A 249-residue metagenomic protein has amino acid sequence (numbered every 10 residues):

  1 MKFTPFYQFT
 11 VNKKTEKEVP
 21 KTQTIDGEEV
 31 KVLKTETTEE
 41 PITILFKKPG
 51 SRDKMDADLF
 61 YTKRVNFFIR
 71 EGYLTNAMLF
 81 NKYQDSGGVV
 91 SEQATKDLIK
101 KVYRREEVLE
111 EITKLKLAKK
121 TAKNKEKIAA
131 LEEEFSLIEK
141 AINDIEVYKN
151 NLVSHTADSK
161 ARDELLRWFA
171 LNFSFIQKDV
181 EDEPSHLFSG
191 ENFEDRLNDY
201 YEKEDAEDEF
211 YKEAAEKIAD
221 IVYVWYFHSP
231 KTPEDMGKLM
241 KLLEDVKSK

Functional and structural regions predicted by a protein language model:
M1-N151: Short N-terminal mixed-charge amphipathic segments
M1-T38, R52-K54, D144, K178-K249: Charged interaction scaffolds used for protein-protein
Y61-N66, E71, W168-L171, E183-N192: Interface-prone segments of viral and bacterial extracellular assemblies
Q93-Y103, A122, E126-A129, E133-S136 (+7 more regions): Alpha-helix boundary/N-cap detector
N143, V147-S185: Charged, long alpha-helical segments
